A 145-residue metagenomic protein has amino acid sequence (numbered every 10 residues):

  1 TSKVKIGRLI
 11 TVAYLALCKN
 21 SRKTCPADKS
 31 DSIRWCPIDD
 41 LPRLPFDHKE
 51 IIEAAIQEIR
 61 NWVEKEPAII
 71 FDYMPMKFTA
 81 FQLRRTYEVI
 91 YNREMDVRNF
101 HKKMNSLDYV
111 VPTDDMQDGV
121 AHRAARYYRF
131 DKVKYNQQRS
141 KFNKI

Functional and structural regions predicted by a protein language model:
T1, W35-D40, P67-I69: Short acidic, glycine/Ser/Thr-rich loop/turn "cap" segments at secondary-structure junctions
T1-R22, I56-Q57, R126-K134: Active-site-adjacent beta-strand/loop module that shapes the phosphate/pyrophosphate-binding cleft
K3, L41-L44, Q117: Alpha-helix initiation/capping motif
L9-L17, T24-N61, M74-F81, N99-D108 (+1 more regions): NUDIX/MutT-family hydrolases
K65-I145: Core RNA-modification/binding signature centered on pseudouridine synthases
